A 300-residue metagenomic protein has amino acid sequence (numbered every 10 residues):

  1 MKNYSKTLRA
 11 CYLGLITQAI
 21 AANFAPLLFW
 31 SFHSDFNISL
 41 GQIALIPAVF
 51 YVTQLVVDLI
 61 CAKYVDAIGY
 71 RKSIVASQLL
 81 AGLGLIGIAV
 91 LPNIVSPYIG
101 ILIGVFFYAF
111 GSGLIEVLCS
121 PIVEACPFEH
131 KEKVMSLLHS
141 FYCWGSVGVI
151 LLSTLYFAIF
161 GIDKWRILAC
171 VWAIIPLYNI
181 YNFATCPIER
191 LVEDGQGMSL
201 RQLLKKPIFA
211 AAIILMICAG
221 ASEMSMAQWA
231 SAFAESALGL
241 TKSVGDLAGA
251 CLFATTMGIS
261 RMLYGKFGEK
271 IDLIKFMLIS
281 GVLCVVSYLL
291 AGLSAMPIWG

Functional and structural regions predicted by a protein language model:
M1-L13, P97, R201-L215, A219: Juxtamembrane cytosolic amphipathic helices that cap and anchor the N-termini of specific transmembrane helices
K6-L40, D58, S120, M226-S231: Extracytoplasmic
A25-P26, K206-G258: Extracytoplasmic gate region of multi-pass secondary transporters
L45-K63, C251-L263: Central cavity-lining transmembrane alpha-helices of secondary-active solute carriers, predominantly the Major
R71-I74, I101, M277: Primarily marks hydrophobic transmembrane alpha-helices of the MFS/SLC 12-helix fold
L79-V95, L283-A295: C-terminal ends and interior cores of transmembrane alpha-helices in multi-pass membrane transporters/permeases
G104-S140: Cytoplasmic helix-loop-helix junction between adjacent transmembrane helices in 12-TM secondary transporters
E129-H130, V134-I188: Helix-loop-helix hairpin linking two adjacent transmembrane segments in secondary transporters
